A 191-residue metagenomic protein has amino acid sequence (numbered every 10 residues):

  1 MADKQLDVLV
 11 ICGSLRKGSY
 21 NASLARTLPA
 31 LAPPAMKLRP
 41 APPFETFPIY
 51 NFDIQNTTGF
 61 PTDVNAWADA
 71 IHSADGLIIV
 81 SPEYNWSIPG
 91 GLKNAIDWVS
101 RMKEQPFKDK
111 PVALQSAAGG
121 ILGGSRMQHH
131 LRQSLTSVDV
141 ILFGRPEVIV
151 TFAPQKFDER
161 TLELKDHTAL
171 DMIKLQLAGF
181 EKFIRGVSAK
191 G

Functional and structural regions predicted by a protein language model:
A2-K4, I141-G191: Glycine-rich phosphate/pyrophosphate-binding loop and the adjoining helix
A2-M36: N-terminal beta1-alpha1 ligand-phosphate binding loop
V8, N21, A25, V64 (+4 more regions): A general structural signal for well-ordered alpha-helical segments in protein cores
I11-G13, A41, Q115: Short hydrophobic segments within beta-strands
P40-P48, E147-P154: Short connector loops at secondary-structure junctions
P43-F60, F157: N-terminal beta-loop-helix "entrance" segment that forms/cooperates in small-molecule cofactor or anionic ligand
G59-D139: Helix-loop-strand module that forms the ligand-binding subsite of alpha/beta enzymes
